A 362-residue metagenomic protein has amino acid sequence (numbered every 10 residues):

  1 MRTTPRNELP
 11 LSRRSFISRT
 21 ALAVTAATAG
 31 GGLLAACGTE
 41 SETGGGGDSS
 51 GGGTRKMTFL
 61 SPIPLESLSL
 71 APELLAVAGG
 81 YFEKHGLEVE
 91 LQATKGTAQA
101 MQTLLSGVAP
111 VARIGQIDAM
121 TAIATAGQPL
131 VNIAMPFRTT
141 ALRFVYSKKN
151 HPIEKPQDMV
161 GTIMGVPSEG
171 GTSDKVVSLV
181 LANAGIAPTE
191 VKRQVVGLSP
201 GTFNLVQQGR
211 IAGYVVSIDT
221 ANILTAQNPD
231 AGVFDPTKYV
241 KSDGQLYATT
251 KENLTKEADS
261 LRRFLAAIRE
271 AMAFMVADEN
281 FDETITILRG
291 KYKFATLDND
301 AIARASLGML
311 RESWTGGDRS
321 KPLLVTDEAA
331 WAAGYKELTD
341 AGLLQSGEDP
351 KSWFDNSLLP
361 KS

Functional and structural regions predicted by a protein language model:
M1-S15, L22-G32: N-terminal secretory signal peptides
T28-C37, P72: Hydrophobic membrane-targeting alpha-helices
L34-S49: Bacterial lipoprotein signal-peptidase II cleavage site
G46-L198, T202-L205, A212-I218, F234-T237 (+1 more regions): Short, glycine-/small- and polar/acidic-enriched structural segments that line small-molecule recognition paths
P188-K192, K293-S306, Q345-S352: Short, surface-exposed acidic
G201-F294: Pocket-lining segment of extracytoplasmic ligand-binding domains
E257-A341: Secondary-structure end/capping motifs
E328-S362: Conserved C-terminal helix/tail region of periplasmic/extracytoplasmic solute-binding proteins
